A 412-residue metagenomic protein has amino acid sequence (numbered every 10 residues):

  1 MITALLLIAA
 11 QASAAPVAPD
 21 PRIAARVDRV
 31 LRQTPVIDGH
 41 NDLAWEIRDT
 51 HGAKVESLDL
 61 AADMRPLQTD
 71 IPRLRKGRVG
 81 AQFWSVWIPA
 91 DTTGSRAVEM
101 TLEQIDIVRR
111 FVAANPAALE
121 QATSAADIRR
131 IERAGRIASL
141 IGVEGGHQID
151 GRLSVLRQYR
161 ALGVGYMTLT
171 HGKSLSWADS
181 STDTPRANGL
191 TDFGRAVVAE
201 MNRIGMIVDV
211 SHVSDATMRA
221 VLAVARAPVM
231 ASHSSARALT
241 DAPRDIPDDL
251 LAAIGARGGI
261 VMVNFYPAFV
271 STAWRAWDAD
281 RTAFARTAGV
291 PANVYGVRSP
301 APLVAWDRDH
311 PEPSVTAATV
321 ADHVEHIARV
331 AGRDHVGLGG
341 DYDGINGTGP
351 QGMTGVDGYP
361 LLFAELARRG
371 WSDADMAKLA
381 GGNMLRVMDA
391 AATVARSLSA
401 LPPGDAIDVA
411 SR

Functional and structural regions predicted by a protein language model:
M1-I8: Sec-dependent signal peptide recognition, specifically the positively charged N-region followed immediately by
Q11-N188, D241-R412: N-terminal hydrophobic targeting/anchoring segments and the immediately downstream early-domain regions of hydrolases
V36-L43, V213, A231-S235: Histidine-centered catalytic micro-motifs
R152-L156, T217-A227: Distinct, well-ordered alpha-helical segments
R186-F193, D209-S214, I246: Short, contiguous, pocket-lining structural segments that sit at or immediately flank catalytic/ligand-binding sites
R186-R203, V221-A231, L362: Alpha-helix-loop-beta-strand connector modules within alpha/beta enzyme cores
V197-V210, S214-T217, L250-A256, H326: Substrate-binding cleft of carbohydrate-active enzyme catalytic domains
R226-H233, R237-L239, R244: His/Asp/Glu-rich metal/cofactor-coordinating catalytic motifs and the adjacent surface-exposed loops that frame enzyme
